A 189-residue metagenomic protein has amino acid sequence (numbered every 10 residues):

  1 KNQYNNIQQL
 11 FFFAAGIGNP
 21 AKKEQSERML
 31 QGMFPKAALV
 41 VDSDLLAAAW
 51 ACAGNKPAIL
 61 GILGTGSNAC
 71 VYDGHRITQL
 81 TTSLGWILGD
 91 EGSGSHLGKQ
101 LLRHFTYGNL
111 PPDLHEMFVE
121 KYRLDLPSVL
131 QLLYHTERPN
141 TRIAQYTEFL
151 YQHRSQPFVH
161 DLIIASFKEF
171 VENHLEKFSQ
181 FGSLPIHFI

Functional and structural regions predicted by a protein language model:
K1-L10, R28-G32, C52-I59, L102-I189: ATP-binding/phosphotransfer module of carbohydrate and carboxylate kinases, centering on a glycine-rich
A14: Short glycine-centered, acidic/aromatic-flanked micro-motifs in structured strand/loop junctions that mark active-site
I17-E116: Phosphate-binding/catalytic loop of phosphoryl-transfer enzymes
